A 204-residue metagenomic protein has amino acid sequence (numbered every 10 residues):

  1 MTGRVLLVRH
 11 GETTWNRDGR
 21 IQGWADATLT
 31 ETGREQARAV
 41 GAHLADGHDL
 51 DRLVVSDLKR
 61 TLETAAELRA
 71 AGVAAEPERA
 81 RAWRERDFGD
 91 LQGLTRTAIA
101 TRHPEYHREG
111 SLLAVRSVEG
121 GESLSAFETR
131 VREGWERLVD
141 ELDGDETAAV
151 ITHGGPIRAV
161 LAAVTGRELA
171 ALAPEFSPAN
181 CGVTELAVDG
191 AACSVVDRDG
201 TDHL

Functional and structural regions predicted by a protein language model:
M1-D51, L58-A66, A70-A71, A192-L204: An N-terminal RHG(E/S)-centered segment typical of histidine phosphatases
T2, G89-A98, G144-E146, A163-L204: Acidic, low-complexity terminal tails and accessory targeting/binding regions of phosphate-metabolizing enzymes
R4-V8, E146-T152: Beta-strand elements within well-structured catalytic alpha/beta cores of enzymes that handle phosphate/sulfate esters
T13, P156-I157: Short active-site segment of divalent metal-dependent hydrolases/proteases that encodes the spacing between
A39-H107: Phosphate-coordination/substrate-recognition cap region in phosphate-metabolizing enzymes
D46-D49, L138-E146: Glycine-rich phosphate-binding loop signature in dinucleotide/nucleotide-binding domains
V55-S56, T129, I151-T152: Short beta-strand scaffold positions
Y106-A126: Short glycine/proline- and acidic residue-enriched helix-loop micro-motifs that form flexible lids or anion-recognition
